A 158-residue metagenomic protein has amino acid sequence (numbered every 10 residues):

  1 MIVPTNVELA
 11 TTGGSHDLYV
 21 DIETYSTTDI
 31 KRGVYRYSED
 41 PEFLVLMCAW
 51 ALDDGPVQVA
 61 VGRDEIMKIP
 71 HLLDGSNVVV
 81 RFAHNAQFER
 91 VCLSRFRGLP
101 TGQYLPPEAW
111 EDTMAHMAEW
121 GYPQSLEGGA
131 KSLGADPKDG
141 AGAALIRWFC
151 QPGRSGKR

Functional and structural regions predicted by a protein language model:
M1-I22, S26-T28: N-terminal accessory regions of nucleic-acid-interacting proteins
V3, K31-Y35, V78, A115: Sparse, context-dependent recognition of short Cys/His-centered cofactor- or disulfide-binding micro-motifs
A10-T11, E39-P41, Y104: Sterically constrained small-residue positions within well-ordered secondary structures of folded domains
I30-A49: A short alpha/beta connector and helix-capping loop motif
F43-L46, W50, D54-P70, D74 (+1 more regions): Active-site-proximal helix-loop-helix substrate-binding element of RNase H-like nuclease domains
